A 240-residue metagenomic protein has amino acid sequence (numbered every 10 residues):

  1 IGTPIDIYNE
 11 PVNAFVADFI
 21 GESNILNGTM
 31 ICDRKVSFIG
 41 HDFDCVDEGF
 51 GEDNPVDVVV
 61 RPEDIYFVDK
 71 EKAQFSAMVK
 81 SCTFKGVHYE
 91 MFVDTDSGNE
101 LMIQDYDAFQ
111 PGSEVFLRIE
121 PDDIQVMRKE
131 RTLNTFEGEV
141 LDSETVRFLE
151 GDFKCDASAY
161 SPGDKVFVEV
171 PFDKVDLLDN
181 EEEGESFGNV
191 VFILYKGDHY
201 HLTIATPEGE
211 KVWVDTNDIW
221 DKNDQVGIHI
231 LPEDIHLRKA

Functional and structural regions predicted by a protein language model:
I1-G2, N9-E10: ABC ATPase "signature
I7, S81-G86, L194: Beta-strand-rich soluble domains of envelope-associated proteins, predominantly from Gram-negative bacteria
I25-M30, V36: Short, Lys/Arg-enriched segments at the junction into DNA-binding effector domains of transcriptional regulators
D33, S37-S81, Y106-E137, D142-F192 (+1 more regions): Glycine/charge-rich catalytic "coupling/switch" loops of P-loop NTPases
K35, G86-F92, E144-T145, D198-T203: Short aromatic-glycine-enriched beta-strand elements
E100-I103, V212-D215: Canonical phosphoinositide-binding patch of PH/PH-like domains
